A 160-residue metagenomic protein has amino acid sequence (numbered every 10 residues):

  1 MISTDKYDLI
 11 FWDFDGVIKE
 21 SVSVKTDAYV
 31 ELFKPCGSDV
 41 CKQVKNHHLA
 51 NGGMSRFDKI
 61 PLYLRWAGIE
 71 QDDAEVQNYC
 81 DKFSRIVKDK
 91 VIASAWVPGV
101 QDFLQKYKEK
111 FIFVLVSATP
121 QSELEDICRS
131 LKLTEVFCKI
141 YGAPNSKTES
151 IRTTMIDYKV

Functional and structural regions predicted by a protein language model:
M1-N46: Active-site neighborhood of HAD-like aspartate-dependent phosphohydrolases
K6, K88-L115, E125, E149-R152: Short, acidic loop-to-helix structural element flanking the phosphoryl-transfer center in phosphate-processing enzymes
V24, S55, A95, G99 (+2 more regions): Short beta->alpha linker loops
T26, V30, G53-P61, C80 (+3 more regions): An amphipathic alpha-helix signature
L32-K34, S55-Q71, T154: Helix-loop "lid/cap" segments that line or gate small-molecule binding pockets
C41-M54, P61, R65: N-terminal polybasic phosphate/anion-binding patch
L64-Q101, F111: Metal-dependent phosphoesterase signature
V114, P120-V160: Substrate-recognition "cap/lid" segment bordering the active-site pocket of phosphatases
